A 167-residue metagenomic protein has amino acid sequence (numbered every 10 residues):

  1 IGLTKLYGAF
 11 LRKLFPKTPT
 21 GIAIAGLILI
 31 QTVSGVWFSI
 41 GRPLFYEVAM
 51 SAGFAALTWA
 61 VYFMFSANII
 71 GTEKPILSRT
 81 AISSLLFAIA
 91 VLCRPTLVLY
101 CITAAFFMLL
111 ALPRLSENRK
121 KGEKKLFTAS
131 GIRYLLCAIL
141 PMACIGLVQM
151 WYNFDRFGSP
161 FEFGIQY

Functional and structural regions predicted by a protein language model:
I1-P16, W59-F63: Transmembrane-helix motifs of polytopic, lipid-linked glycan transferases
G8-R12, M64-I70, F106-E117: Structural signal for the C-terminal ends of transmembrane alpha-helices and the immediately following loop
L11-P19, I70-P75, K120-F127: Membrane-interface helix-boundary motifs at transmembrane edges
K13, P19-I40, S51-A55, T80 (+1 more regions): Membrane-embedded helix bundles of polyisoprenyl
V36-M64, L77, C93-Y100: Multi-pass, polyprenyl lipid-linked donor-dependent membrane glycosyltransferases
A52-T72, A81-F87, C101-F107: Specific aromatic-rich, kink-prone transmembrane helix
L99, L115, L135-Y167: Juxtamembrane membrane-water interface segments immediately following transmembrane helices in multi-pass
Y100-A143: Perimembrane helix-loop-helix junctions
